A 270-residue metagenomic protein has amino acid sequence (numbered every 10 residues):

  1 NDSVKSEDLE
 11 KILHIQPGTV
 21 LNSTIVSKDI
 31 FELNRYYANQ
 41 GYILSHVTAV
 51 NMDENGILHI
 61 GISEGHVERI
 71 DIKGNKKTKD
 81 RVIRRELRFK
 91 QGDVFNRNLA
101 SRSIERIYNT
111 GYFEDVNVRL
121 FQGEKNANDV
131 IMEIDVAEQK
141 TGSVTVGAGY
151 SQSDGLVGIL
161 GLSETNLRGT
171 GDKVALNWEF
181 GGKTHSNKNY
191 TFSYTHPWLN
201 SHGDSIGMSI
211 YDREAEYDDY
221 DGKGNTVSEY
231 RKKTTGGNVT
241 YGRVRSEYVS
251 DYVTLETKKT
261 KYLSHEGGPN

Functional and structural regions predicted by a protein language model:
N1-S23, T48-A100, F121-I159, S163-T165 (+2 more regions): Periplasmic POTRA and POTRA-like interaction domains that precede and scaffold membrane channels/assemblies
N1-V4, F31-R35, T48, G236: N-terminal, post-cleavage mature segments of outer-membrane and organellar outer-membrane proteins involved
I25-S45, L99-V116: Amphipathic, non-transmembrane alpha-helical segments in extracytoplasmic/periplasmic proteins
D29-L33, A38-Y42, E64-G65, I70 (+5 more regions): Short beta-strand/helix segments in adaptor/scaffold domains that form protein-protein interfaces within large
Y42-N51, T260-G267: Interfacial loop/beta elements and low-complexity acidic/Ser/Thr-rich segments of macromolecular assembly/processing
N96-N270: Gram-negative/organellar outer-membrane beta-barrel architecture
